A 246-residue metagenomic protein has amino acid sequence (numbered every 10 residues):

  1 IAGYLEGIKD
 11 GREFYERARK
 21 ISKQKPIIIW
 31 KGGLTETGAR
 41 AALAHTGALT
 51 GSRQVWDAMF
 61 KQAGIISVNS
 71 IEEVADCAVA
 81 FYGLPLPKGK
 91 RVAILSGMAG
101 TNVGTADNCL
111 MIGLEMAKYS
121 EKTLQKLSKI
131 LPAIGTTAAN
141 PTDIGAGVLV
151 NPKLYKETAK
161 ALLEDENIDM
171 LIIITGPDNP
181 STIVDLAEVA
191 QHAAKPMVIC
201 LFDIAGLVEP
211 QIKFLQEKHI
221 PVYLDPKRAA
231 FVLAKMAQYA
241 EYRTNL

Functional and structural regions predicted by a protein language model:
A2-L246: Catalytic-core regions of core metabolic enzymes, especially those transforming organic acids/acyl-group intermediates
